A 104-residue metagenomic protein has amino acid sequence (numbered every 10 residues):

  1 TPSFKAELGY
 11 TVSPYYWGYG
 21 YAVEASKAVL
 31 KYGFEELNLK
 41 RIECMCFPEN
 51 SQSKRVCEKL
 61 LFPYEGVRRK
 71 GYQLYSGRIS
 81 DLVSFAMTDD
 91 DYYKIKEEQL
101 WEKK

Functional and structural regions predicted by a protein language model:
T1-K104: Acyl-donor (CoA/ACP) binding surface of acyl/acetyltransferases
